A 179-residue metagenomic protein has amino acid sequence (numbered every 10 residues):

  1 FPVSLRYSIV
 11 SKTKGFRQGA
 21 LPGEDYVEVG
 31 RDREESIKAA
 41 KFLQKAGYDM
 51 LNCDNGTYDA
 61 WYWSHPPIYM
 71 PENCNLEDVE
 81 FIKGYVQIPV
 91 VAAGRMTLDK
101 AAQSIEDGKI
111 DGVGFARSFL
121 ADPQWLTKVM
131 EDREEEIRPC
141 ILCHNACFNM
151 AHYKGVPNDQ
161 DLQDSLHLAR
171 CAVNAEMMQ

Functional and structural regions predicted by a protein language model:
F1-Q179: Flavin-dependent oxidoreductase catalytic cores
